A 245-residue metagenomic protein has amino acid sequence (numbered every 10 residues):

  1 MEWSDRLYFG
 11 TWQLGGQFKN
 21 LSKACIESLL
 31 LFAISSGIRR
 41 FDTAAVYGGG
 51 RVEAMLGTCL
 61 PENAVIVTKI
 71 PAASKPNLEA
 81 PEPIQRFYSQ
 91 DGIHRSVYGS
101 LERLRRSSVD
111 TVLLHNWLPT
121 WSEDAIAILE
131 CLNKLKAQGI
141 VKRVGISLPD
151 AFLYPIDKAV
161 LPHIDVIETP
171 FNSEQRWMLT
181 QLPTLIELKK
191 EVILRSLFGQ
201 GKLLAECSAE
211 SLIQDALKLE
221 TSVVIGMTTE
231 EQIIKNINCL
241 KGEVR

Functional and structural regions predicted by a protein language model:
M1-S4, S35, G57-V67, L101-S107 (+3 more regions): Acidic (Asp/Glu)-rich catalytic clusters
M1-T68, L197: N-terminal binding-site loop/beta-alpha segment at the start of enzyme catalytic domains that lines or forms
Y8, A73-A80, S108-L113: Short, basic/glycine-rich phosphate-binding loops at helix/coil junctions that contact nucleotide phosphates
F9, A33, F41, L56 (+9 more regions): Conserved, mostly hydrophobic/aromatic
W12-A24, L78-H94, N116-W117, W121 (+1 more regions): Active-site mouth loops of central-metabolism enzymes
N20-A33, R86-R105, P149-A159, C207-I213: Short, acidic/polar
L101-T120: Active-site groove signature of glycoside hydrolases
N116-R245: Beta/alpha (TIM)-barrel catalytic core signal, keyed to glycine-rich beta->alpha loops juxtaposed to Asp/Glu that bind
